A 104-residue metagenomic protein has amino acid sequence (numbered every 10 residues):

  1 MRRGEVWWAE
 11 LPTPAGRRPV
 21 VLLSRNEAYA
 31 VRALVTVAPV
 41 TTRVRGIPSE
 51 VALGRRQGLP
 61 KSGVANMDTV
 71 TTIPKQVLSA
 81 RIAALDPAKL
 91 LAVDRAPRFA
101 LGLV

Functional and structural regions predicted by a protein language model:
M1-V104: Conserved functional hotspots at enzyme active or ligand-binding sites that engage polyanionic ligands
